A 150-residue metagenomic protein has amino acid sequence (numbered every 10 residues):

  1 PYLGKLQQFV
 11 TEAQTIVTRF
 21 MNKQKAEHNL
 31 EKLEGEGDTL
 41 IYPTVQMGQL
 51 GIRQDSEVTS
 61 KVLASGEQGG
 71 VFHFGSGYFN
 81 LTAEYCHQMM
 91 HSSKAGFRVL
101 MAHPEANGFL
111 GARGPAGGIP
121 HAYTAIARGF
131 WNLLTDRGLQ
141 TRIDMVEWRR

Functional and structural regions predicted by a protein language model:
P1-Q24: Signature of lipid phosphatidyltransferase scaffolds
L3-T11, Q49-Q54, F79-N80: Conserved phosphate-coordination/catalytic loops
L6, I16-V17, I41, V45 (+9 more regions): Weak global preference for isoleucine
K23-S65, G69-G70, S76-G77: Alpha/beta-hydrolase fold catalytic core
G66-V71, Y78-R150: PLD/PLD-like phosphodiesterase catalytic module centered on the HKD motif
